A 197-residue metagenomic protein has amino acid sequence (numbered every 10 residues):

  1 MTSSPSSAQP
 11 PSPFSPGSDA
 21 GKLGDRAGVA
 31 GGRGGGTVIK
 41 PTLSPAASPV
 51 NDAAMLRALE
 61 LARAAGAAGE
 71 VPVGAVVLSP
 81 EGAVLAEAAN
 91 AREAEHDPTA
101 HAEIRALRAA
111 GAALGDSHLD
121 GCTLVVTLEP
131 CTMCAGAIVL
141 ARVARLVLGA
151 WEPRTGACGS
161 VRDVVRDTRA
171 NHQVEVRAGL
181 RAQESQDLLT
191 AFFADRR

Functional and structural regions predicted by a protein language model:
M1-P13, D19-K22, R26, R33-A65 (+2 more regions): Zinc-dependent deaminase
A62-R63, L107, G111, G115: Generic structural signal for well-ordered alpha-helical scaffold segments
A67-V73: A short helix-loop-beta-strand connector motif used in the catalytic cores of GNAT acetyltransferases and, in some
V73-S79: Short beta-strand scaffold segments in enzyme catalytic cores
A86-A88: Short hydrophobic alpha-helix segments
A94-I104, A109: A short, polar/charged loop-to-alpha-helix boundary motif
D116-L128: Immediate flanking context of iron-sulfur cluster ligation sites
